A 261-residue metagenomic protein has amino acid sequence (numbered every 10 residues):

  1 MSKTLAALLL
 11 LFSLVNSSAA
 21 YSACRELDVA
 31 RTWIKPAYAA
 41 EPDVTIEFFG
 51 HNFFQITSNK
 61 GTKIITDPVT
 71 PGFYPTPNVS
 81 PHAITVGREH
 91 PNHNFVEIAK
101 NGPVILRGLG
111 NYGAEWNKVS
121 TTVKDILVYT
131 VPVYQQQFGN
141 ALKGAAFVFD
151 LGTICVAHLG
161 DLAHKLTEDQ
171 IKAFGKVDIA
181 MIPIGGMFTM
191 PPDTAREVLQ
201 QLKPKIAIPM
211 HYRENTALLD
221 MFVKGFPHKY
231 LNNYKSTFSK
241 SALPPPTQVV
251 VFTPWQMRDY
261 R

Functional and structural regions predicted by a protein language model:
T4, A19-Y21: Intrinsically disordered, low-complexity terminal regions
A6-N16: Bacterial N-terminal signal peptides
Y21-V79, A83, R107-G175, M190 (+1 more regions): Core dinuclear metal-dependent hydrolase active-site scaffold
Y38, V96-V128, R196-Y212, H228-N232: P-loop/Walker A phosphate-binding loop and immediately adjacent motor/lid segment at beta-alpha junctions
I65-P68, S80-N101, L106-G108, A157-G160 (+3 more regions): Active-site neighborhood of phospho(di)ester-bond hydrolases with catalytic His/Asp-centered motifs
H164-Q256: Cap/insert and terminal regions of metallo-dependent hydrolase folds
